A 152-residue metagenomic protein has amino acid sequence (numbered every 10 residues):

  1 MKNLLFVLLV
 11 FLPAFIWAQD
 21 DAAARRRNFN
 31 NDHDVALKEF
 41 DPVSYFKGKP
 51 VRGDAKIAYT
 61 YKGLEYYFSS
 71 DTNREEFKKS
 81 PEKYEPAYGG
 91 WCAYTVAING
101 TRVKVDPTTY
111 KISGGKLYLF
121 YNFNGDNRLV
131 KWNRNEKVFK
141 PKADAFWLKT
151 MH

Functional and structural regions predicted by a protein language model:
M1-D21: Bacterial Sec-dependent N-terminal signal peptides
A14-F15, N73, R128: Generic detector of short, well-ordered, non-transmembrane alpha-helical segments enriched in hydrophobic residues
Q19-K62, K83-H152: Intrinsically disordered, low-complexity terminal tails and linkers in eukaryotic proteins, enriched in charged/polar
Y67-S69, N73-P86: Mature extracytoplasmic domains of secretory-pathway proteins
